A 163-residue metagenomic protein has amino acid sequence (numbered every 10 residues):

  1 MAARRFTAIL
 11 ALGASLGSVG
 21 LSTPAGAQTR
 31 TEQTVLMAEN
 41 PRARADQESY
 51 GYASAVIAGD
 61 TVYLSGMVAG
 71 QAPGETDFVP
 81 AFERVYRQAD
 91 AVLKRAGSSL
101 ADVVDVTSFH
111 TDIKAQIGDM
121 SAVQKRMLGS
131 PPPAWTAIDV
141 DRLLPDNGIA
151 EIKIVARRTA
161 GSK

Functional and structural regions predicted by a protein language model:
M1-A3: N-terminal secretory signal peptides that target proteins for export/translocation
R5-E83, R87, A91-V104, H110-K163: N-terminal presequence-like segments and the immediate start of the first folded domain
